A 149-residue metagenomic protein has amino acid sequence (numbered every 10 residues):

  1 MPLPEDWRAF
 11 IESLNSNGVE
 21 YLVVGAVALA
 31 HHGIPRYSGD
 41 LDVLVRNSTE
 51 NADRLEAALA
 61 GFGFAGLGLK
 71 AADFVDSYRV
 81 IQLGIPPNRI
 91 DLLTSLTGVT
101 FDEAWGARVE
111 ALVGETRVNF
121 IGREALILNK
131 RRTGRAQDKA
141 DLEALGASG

Functional and structural regions predicted by a protein language model:
M1-G149: Compositionally biased terminal segments of proteins
